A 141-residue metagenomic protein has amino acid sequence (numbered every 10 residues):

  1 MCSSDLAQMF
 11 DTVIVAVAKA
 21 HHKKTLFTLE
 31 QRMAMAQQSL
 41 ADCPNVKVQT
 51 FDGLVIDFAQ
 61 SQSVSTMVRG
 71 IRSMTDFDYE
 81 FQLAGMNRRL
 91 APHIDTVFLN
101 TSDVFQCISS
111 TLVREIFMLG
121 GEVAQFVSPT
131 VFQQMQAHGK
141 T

Functional and structural regions predicted by a protein language model:
M1-T141: Nucleotidyltransferase catalytic core that binds NTPs
